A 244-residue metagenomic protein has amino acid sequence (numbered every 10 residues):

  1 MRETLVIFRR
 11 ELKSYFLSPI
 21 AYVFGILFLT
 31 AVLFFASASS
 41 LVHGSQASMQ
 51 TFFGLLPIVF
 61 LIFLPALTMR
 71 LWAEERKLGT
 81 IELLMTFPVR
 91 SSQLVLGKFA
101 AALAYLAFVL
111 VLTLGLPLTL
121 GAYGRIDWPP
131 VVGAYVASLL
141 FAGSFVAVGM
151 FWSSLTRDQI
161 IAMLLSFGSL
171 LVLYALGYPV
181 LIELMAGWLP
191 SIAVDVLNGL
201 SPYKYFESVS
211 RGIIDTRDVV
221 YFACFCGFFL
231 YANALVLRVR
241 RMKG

Functional and structural regions predicted by a protein language model:
M1-A21: Aromatic- and glycine-rich beta-strand/loop motifs that create alpha-glucan
P19-A38, L55-L64, G168-Y174, F228: Hydrophobic alpha-helical transmembrane segments of multi-pass membrane transport/permease proteins
F34-S37, G44-Q50, V59, A100-A162 (+1 more regions): Secretory targeting signals
S39, T156-V209: Transmembrane helix segments
S48-M49, L67-M85, F99: Transmembrane helix boundary and interhelical loop/hinge segments in multi-pass membrane proteins
G54-E74, V109: Long, hydrophobic alpha-helical segments
E207-G244: Alpha-helical transmembrane segments of multi-pass membrane transporters/translocases
